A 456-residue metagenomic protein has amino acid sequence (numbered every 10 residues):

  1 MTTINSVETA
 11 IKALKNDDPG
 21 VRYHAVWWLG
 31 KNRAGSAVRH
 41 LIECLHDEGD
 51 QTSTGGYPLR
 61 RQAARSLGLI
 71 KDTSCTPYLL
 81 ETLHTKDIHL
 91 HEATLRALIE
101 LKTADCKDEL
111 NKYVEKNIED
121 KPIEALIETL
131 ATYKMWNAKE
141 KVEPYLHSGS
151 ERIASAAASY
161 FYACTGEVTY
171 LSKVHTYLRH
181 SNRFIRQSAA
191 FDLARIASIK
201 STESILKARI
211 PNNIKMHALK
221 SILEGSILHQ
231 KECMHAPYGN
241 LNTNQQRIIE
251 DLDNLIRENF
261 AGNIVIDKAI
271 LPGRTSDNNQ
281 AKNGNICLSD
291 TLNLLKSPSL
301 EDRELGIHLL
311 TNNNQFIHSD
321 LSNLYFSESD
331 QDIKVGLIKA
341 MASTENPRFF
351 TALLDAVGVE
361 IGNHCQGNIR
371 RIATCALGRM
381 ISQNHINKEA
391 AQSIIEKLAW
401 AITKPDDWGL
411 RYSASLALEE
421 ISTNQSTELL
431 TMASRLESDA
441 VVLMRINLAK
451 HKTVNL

Functional and structural regions predicted by a protein language model:
T2-A13, N32-D50, D72-H84, T103-K116 (+10 more regions): Amphipathic alpha-helical scaffolding segments comprising HEAT/armadillo-like alpha-solenoid repeats
E8, Y23-H24, R39, Y57 (+18 more regions): Alpha-solenoid HEAT/ARM repeat scaffold
T9-D17, V21-A34, G306: Alpha-helical segment of the N-proximal tetratricopeptide repeat
K15, S53, H147, I264-A269 (+2 more regions): HEAT-repeat alpha-solenoid elements in large eukaryotic scaffold proteins
P19-G20, D50-S53, Y57-P58, T73 (+12 more regions): Alpha-helix N-cap/helix-start positions at coil->helix boundaries
W27, R65, E81, R96 (+12 more regions): Residue-level signature of alpha-solenoid helical repeat scaffolds
G30, G68, I99, A131 (+8 more regions): Structural signature of alpha-helical solenoid repeat scaffolds
I88, N182-F191, R195-N279, K296-L310 (+2 more regions): Core solenoid repeat modules with strong leucine/isoleucine-rich periodicity, prominently canonical LRR arrays but also
